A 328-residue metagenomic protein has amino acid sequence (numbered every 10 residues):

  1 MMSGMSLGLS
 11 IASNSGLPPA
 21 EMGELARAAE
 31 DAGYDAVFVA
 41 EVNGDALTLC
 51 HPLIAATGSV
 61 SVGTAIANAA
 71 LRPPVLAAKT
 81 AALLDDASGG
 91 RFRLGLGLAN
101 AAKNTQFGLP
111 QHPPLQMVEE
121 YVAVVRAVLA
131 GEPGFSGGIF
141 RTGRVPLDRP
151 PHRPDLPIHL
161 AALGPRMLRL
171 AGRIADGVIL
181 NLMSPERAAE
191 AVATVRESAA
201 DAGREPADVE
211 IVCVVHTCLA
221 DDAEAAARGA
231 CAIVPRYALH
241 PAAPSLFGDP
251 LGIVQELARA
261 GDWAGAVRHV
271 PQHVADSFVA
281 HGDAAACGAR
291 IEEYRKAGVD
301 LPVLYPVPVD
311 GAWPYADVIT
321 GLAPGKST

Functional and structural regions predicted by a protein language model:
M1-T328: Active-site-adjacent structural elements that line small-molecule/cofactor binding pockets in enzymes
